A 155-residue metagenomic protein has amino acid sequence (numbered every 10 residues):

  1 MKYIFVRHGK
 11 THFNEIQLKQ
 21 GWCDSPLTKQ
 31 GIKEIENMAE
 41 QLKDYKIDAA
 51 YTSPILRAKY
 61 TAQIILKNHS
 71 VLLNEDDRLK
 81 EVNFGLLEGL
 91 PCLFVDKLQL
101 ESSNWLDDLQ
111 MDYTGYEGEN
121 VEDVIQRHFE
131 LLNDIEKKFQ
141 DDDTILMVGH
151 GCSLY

Functional and structural regions predicted by a protein language model:
M1-I4: Extreme N-terminal starter segment of soluble prokaryotic enzymes
H8, Y113, H150: Histidine-centered divalent metal-coordination motifs
K10-E75: Active-site-proximal alpha-helix that buttresses catalytic centers in soluble enzyme cores
H12, R57-K59, E81-N83, S153-Y155: Short, active-site-adjacent cap segments at secondary-structure transitions
I35, A39, Q99, H128-L132: Short amphipathic alpha-helical/adjacent loop interface patches that line ligand and macromolecule-binding sites
T52-S53, Q126, V148-G149: Short beta-strand scaffold positions
K59, F129-Y155: Active-site-adjacent alpha-helix immediately C-terminal to a catalytic or transition-state-stabilizing loop
H69-R127: Phosphate-handling substructures
